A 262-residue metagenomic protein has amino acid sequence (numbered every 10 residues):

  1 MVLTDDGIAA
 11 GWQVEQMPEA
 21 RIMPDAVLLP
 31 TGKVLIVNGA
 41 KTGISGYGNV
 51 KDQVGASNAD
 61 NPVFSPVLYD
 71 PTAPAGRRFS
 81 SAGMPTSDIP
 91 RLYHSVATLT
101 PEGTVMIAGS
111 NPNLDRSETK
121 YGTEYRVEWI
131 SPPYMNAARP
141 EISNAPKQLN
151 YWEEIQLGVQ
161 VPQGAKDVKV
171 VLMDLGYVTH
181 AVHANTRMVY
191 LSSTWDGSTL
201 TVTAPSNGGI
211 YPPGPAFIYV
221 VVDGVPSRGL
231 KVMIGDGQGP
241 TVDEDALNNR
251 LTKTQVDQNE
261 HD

Functional and structural regions predicted by a protein language model:
M1-D262: Ser/Thr/Pro- and often Gln-rich low-complexity regulatory segments of eukaryotic transcriptional regulators
